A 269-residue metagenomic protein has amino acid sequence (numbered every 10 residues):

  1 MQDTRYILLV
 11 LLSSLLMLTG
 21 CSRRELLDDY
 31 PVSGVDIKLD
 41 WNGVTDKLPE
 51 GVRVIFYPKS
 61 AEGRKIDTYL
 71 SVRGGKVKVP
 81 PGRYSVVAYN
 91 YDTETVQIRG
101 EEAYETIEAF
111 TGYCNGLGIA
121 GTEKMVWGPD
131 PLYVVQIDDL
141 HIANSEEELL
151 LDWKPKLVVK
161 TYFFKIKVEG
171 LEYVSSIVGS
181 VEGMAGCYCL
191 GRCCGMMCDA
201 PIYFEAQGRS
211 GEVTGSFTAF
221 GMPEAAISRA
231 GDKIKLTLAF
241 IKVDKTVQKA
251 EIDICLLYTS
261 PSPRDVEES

Functional and structural regions predicted by a protein language model:
M1-L8: Bacterial N-terminal signal peptides that target proteins for export
T19-G20: C-terminal motif of bacterial Sec signal peptides marking the signal peptidase cleavage site
D29-K38, V158-V159: Short coil/turn motif common to extracellular beta-sandwich-like domains
K38-P49, K165-Y173: Structural motif
I55-E101, S175-L257: Tryptophan-paired
R64-L157: Short, low-hydrophobicity acidic/polar segments
Y133-S210: A sequence/structural signal for flexible, mid-protein segments enriched in small/helix-disrupting residues
Y258-E268: Single conserved hydrophobic/aromatic residue that forms the stacking wall/gate of nucleotide- or nucleobase-binding
